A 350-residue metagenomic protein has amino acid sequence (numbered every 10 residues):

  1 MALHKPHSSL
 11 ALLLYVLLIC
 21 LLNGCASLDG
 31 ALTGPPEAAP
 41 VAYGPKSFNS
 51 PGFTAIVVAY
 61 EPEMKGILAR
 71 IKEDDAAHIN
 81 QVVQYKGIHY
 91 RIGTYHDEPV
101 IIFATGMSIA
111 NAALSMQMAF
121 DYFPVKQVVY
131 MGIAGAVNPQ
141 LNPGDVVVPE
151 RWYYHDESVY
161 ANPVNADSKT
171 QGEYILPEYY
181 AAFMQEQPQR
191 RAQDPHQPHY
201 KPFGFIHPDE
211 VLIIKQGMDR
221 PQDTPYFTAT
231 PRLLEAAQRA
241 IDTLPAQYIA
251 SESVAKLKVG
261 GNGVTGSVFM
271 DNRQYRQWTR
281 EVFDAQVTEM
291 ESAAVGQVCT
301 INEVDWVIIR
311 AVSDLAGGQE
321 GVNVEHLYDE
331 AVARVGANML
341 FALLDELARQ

Functional and structural regions predicted by a protein language model:
A2-L13: Bacterial N-terminal signal peptides that target proteins for export
L13, L18-I19: Residue-level signal for mature regions of secreted extracellular proteins and peptides
L21-G24: C-terminal motif of bacterial Sec signal peptides marking the signal peptidase cleavage site
A26-L28: Bacterial signal peptide processing site
G30, G34-S50, T54, Q84-Q350: Glycine-rich phosphate- or other oxyanion-binding loops that anchor nucleotides, phosphorylated ligands
K46-D74, H78: Extracytoplasmic strand-loop-helix segments at the start of, or within, the mature domains of secreted/periplasmic
